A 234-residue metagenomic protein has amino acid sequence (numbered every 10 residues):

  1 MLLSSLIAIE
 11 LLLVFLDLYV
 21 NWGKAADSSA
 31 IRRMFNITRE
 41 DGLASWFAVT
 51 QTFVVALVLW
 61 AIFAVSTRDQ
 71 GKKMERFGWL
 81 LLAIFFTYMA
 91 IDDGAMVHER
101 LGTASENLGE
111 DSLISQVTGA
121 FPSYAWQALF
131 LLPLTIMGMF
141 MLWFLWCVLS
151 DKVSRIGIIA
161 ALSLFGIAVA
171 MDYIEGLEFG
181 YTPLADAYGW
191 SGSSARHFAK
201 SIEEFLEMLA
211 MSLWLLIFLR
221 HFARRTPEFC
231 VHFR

Functional and structural regions predicted by a protein language model:
S4-A26: Alpha-helical transmembrane segments of multi-pass membrane proteins
L6, G78-L82, F86, D151-G176: Alpha-helical transmembrane segments of multi-pass integral membrane proteins
A25-D41, G109-Q116, Y188: Perimembrane loop-to-helix junctions flanking transmembrane segments
A44-A61, L132-F140, H197-A199, F205-R224: Hydrophobic cores of alpha-helical transmembrane segments in multi-pass inner/ER membrane proteins, independent
V65-R76, L145-I156: Membrane-interface helix-boundary motifs at transmembrane edges
R68-K72, R225-R234: Membrane-interfacial, low-structure loops and terminal tails that flank and connect transmembrane helices in multi-pass
I91-M139: Membrane-proximal helix-loop-helix units in multi-pass membrane proteins
P183-I202: Short, membrane-exposed interhelical loops at transmembrane-helix boundaries
